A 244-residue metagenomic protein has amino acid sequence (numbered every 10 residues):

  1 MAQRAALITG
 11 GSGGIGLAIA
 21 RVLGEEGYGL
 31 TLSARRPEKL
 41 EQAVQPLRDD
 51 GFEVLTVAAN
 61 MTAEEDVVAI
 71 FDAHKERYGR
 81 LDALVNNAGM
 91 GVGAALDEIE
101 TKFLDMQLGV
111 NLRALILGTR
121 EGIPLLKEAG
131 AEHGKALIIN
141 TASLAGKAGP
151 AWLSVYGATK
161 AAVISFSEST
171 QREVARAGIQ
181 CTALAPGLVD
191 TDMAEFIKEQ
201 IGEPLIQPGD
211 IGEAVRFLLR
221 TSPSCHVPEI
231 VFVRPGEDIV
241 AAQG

Functional and structural regions predicted by a protein language model:
S12-G13: Conserved glycine-rich cofactor-binding loop
P37-E38, A58-A69, T101: The beta1-alpha1 cofactor-binding region of Rossmann-like NAD(H)/NADP(H)-dependent oxidoreductases
A95-L96, E100-L108: Substrate-binding pocket helix/loop in short-chain dehydrogenase/reductase
D97, A148-S154, P204: Active-site loop immediately N-terminal to the catalytic Tyr-X3-Lys motif of short-chain dehydrogenase/reductase
T119, T159: Active-site helix of classical SDR
S143: Residue(s) in the substrate-gating loop at a strand-loop-helix junction that position the organic substrate next
R176, A183-L184, E199-V240: C-terminal helical subdomain
